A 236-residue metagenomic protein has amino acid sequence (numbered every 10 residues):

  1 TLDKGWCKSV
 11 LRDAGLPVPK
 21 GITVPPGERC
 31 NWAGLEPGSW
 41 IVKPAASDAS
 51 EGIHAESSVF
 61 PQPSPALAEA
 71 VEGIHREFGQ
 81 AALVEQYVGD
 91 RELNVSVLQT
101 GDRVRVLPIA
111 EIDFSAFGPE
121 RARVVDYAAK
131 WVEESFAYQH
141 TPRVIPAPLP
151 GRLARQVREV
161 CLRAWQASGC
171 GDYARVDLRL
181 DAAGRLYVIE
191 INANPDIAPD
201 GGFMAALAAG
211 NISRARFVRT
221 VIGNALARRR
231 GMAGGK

Functional and structural regions predicted by a protein language model:
T1-L83, V88-R91, T100-D102: Active-site nucleotide/adenylate-binding loops and adjacent lid/helix of ATP-dependent enzymes
R12-G15, G118, P148-K236: ATP-dependent carboxylate activation and anion-phosphoryl transfer catalytic cores that bind Mg-ATP to form
V18, V106-P108, Y173-A174: A short coil-to-beta-strand element that immediately follows conserved catalytic motifs
A46-S47, V132, N194-D196: Short connector loops/turns at beta-strand edges and beta->alpha or beta->beta junctions
A49-G52, Q139, A198-F203: Short small-residue beta-strand/loop micro-motif enriched in glycine and branched aliphatics
P63-E159, A182-Y187: Phosphate-binding site of ATP-dependent enzymes
